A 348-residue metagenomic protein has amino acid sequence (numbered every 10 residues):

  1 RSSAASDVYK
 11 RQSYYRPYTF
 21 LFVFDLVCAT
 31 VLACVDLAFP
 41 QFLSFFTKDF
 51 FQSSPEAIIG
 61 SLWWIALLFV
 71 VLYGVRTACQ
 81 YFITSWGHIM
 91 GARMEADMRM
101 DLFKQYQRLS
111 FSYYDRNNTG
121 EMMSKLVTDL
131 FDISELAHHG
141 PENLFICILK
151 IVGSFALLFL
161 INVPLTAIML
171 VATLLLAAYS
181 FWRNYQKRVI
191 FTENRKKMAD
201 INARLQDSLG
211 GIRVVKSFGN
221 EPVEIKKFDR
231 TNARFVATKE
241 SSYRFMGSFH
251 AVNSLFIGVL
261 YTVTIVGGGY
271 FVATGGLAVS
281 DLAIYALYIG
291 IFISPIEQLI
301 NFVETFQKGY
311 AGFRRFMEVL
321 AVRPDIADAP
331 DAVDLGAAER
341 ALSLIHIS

Functional and structural regions predicted by a protein language model:
S2-Y9, H346-I347: Short, small-residue-biased leader/transition segments that mark boundaries at the very start of proteins
S6-T19, M122: A short amphipathic helical element positioned immediately N-terminal to and/or at the very start of a transmembrane
P17, L21-C34, L72, E142-E193 (+2 more regions): Transmembrane helices of ABC transporter permease
P17-F20, F111-S112, T128-A137, P141 (+9 more regions): An intracellular "coupling" helix at the cytosolic face of ABC transporter transmembrane type-1 domains
F22-C79, F159-P164, G275-V279: Transmembrane helix-loop-helix hairpins at lipid-water interfaces of multipass membrane proteins, especially the type-1
V27-C28, V35-K48, L72-T119, M123-V127 (+9 more regions): Juxtamembrane helix-loop junctions of ABC transporter transmembrane domains
I58, W64, L157-V171, F245-R314 (+1 more regions): Helix-loop-helix
L320-L344, S348: Primarily ABC-family ATPase nucleotide-binding module
